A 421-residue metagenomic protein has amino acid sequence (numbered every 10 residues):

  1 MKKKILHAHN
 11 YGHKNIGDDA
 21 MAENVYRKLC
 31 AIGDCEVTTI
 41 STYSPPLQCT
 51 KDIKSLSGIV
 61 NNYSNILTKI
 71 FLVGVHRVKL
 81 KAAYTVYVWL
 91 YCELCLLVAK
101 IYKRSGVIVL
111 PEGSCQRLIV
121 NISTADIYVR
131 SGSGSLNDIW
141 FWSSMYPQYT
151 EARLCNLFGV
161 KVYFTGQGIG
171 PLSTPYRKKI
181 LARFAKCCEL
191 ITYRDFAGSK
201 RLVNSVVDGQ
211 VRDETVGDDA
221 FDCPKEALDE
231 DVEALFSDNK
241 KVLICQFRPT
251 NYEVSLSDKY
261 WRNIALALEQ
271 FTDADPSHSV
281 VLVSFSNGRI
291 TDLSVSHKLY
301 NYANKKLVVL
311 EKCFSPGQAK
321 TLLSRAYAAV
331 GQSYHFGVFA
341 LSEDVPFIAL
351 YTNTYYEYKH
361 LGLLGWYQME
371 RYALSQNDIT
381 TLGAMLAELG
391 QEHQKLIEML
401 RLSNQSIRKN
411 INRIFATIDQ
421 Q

Functional and structural regions predicted by a protein language model:
M1-Q421: Active-site anion-handling motifs in enzyme catalytic cores
